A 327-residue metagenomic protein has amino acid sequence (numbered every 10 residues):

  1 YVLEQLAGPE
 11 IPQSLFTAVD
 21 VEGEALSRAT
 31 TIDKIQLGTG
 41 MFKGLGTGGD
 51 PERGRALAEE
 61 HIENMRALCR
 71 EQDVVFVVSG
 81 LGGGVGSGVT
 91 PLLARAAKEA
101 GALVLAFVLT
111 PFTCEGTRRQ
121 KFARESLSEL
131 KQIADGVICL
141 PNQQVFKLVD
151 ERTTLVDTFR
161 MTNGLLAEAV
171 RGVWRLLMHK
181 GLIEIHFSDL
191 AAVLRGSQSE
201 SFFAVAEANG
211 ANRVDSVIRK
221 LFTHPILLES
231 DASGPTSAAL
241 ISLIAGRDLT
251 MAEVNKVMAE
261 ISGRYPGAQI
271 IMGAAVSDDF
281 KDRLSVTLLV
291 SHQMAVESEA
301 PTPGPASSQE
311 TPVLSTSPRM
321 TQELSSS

Functional and structural regions predicted by a protein language model:
Y1-S327: Tubulin/FtsZ superfamily GTPase core signature
